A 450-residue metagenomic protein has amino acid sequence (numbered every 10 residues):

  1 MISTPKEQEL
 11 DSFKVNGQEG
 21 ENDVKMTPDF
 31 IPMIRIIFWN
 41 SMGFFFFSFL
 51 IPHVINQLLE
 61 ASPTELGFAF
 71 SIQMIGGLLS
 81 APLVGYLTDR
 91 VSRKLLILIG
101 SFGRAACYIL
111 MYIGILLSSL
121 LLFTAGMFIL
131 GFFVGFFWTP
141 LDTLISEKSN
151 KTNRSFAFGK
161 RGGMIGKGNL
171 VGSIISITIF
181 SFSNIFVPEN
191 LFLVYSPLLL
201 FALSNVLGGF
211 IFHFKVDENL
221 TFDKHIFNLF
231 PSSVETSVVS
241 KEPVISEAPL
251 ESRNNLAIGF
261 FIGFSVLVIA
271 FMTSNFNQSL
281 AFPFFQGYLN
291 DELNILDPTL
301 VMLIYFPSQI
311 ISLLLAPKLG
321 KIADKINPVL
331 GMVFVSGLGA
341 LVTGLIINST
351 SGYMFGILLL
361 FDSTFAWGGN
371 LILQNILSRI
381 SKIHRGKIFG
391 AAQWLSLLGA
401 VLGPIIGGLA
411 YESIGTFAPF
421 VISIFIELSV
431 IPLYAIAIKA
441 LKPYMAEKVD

Functional and structural regions predicted by a protein language model:
E7-F30, E218-L267, D450: Juxtamembrane intracellular "pre-TM" segments in multi-pass secondary transporters
G17-G76, G263-V301: Helix-loop boundary and gating motifs at the non-cytosolic
F38, L121-F137, M272, M354-G368: Hydrophobic core of transmembrane alpha-helices in multi-pass small-molecule transporters, especially MFS/SLC-type
F68-Y86, L303-K318: Central cavity-lining transmembrane alpha-helices of secondary-active solute carriers, predominantly the Major
S80-R93, L315-N327, Y411: Helix-to-loop junctions at the C-terminal end of transmembrane segments in multipass secondary transporters
F102-L117, G337-T350: C-terminal ends and interior cores of transmembrane alpha-helices in multi-pass membrane transporters/permeases
F136-N150, W367-S381: Intracellular juxtamembrane helix-capping segments at the cytosolic ends of symmetry-related transmembrane helices
G159-F180, L395-G403: Glycine-rich segments within core transmembrane alpha-helices of 12-TM secondary carriers
